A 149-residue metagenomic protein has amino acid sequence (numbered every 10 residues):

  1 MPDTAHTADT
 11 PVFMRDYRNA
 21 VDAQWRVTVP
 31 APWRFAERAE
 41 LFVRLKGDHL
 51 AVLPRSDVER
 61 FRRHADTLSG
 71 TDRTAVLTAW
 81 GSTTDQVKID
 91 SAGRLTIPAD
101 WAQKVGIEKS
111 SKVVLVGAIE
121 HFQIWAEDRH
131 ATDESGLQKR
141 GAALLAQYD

Functional and structural regions predicted by a protein language model:
M1-Q24, P32-V87, S91-A92, A99-D149: Flexible "stalk/tail and boundary" regions
